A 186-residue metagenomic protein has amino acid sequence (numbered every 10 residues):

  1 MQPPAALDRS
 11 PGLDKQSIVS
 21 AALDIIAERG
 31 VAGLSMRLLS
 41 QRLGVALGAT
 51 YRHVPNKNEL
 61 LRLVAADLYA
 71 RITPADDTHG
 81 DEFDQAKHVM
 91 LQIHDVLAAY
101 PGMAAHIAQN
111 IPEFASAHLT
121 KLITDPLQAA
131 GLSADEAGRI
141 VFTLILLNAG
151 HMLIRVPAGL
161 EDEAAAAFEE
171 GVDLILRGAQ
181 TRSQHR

Functional and structural regions predicted by a protein language model:
M1-A5, L160-R186: C-terminal peripheral helix-coil segments that are non-catalytic and often amphipathic
M1-R42, V54-R62: Basic, helix-initiating cap at the start of DNA-binding domains
R37, A46-A49: Key DNA-contact positions within bacterial/archaeal DNA-binding proteins
H53-V54, I140: Residues in the recognition helix of alpha-helical DNA-binding motifs
A66-R71: Short, basic, alpha-helical segments at the C-terminal edge of helix-turn-helix-like DNA-binding modules
T73-Q109, A115, A134, V141-L144: Hydrophobic alpha-helical connector segments
L119-E161, A179-S183: Hydrophobic alpha-helical bundle segments that form small-molecule/ligand-binding pockets
